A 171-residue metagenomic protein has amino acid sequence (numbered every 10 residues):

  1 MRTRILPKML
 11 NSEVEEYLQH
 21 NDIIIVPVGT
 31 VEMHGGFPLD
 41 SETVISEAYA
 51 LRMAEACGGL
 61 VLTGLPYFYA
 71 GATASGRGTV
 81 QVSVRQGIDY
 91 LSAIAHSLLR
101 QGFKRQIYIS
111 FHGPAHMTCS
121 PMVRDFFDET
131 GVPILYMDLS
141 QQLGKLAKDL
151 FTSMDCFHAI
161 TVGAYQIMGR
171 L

Functional and structural regions predicted by a protein language model:
R2-K104, F126-Y136, S140: N-terminal catalytic or cofactor-binding beta/alpha core of small enzyme domains
V31-E32, F111-M117: Gly/Ser/Thr-rich loops at beta-strand to alpha-helix junctions that form or flank small-molecule/cofactor-binding
Y67-Y69, G113-H116, S140-K145: Short, catalytically relevant binding-site loops at active-site mouths
K104-F111: Acidic beta-strand-to-loop metal/phosphate-binding motif
C119-P121: Flexible, glycine-rich active-site loops centered on histidine and acidic residues that chelate a metal or position
E129-L171: Catalytic cores of processing enzymes, dominated by hydrolases/peptidases, characterized by acidic/His-rich
